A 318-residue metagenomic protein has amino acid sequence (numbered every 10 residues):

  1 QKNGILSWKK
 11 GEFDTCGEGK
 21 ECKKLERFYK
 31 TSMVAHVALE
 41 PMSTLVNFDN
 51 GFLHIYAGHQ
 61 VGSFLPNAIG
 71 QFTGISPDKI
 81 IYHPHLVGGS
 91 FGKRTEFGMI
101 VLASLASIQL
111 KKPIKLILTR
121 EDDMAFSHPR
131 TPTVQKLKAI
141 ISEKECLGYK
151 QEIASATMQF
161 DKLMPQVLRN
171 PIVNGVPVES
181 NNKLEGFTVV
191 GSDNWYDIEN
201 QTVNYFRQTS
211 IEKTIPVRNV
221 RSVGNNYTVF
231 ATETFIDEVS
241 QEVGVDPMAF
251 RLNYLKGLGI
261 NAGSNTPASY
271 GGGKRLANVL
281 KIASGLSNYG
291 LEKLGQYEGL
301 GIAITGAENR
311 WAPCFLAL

Functional and structural regions predicted by a protein language model:
K2-T73, Y254-L318: Helix-loop-helix junctions that connect adjacent transmembrane helices in secondary transporters/permeases, recognized
L6-T44, P132-T234: Glycine-rich loop/linker segments at domain edges
E26, D78-L86, K111-E121, L147-E152 (+3 more regions): Beta-strand segments within the central parallel beta-sheet cores of soluble alpha/beta enzyme folds
V34, L105-D123, L286: FAD-binding glycine-rich core of flavoenzymes that anchor FAD
S43-L110, R169-D193, N219-Y254, T266-S269 (+3 more regions): Alpha-helical support elements that line or immediately flank enzyme active sites and cofactor-binding pockets
H59-G62, L86-S90, L118-H128, E152-T157 (+2 more regions): Acidic, glycine-rich active-site loops and adjacent beta-strand->loop/helix elements that engage anionic groups
P66-A68, F91-F97, A125-T131, K150-E152 (+4 more regions): Short acidic, glycine/serine/threonine-rich loops at helix termini
I114-Q135, G299-L318: Structured beta-strand/loop patches that form or line metal/cofactor-binding pockets in enzymes
